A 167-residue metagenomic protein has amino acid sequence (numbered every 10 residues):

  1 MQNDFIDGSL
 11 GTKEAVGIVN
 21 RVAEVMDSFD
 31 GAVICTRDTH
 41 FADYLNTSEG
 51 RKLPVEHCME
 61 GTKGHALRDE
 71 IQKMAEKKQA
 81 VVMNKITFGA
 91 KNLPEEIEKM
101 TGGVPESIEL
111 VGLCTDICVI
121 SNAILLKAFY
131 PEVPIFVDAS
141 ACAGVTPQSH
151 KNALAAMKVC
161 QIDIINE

Functional and structural regions predicted by a protein language model:
M1-V82, G103, F136, V145 (+2 more regions): Active-site acidic carboxylates
D7-G8, N46, N92, I120 (+1 more regions): Short, function-defining helix-loop hinge/capping sites that tune catalysis or transport
R21-S28, I120-Y130: Histidine-anchored nucleotide/phosphate-binding helix
R37, G112, A139: Short beta-strand/turn micro-motifs composed of small residues that flank or help shape donor/cofactor-binding pockets
A75, I97, T101, Y130: Active-site catalytic pocket residues across diverse enzymes, especially alpha/beta-hydrolases
V82-S121, A143-E167: Conserved N-terminal glycine/acidic-rich loop preference
P131-D138: Short hydrophobic/aromatic-enriched beta-strand-loop microsegments
